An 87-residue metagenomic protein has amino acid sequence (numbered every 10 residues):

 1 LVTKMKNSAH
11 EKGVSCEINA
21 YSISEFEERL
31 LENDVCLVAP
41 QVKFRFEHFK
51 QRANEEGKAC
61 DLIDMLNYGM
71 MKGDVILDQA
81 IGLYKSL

Functional and structural regions predicted by a protein language model:
L1-I23: Conserved active-site segments centered on acidic
T3-E11, Q51, D78, G82: Short, well-ordered alpha-helices that flank and scaffold nucleotide-derived cofactor binding pockets
S22-E28, R45: Short acidic active-site motifs
L30-V35: Short acidic/histidine-rich motifs immediately flanking catalytic phosphotransfer sites in two-component signaling
L37-A39: Acidic beta-strand-to-loop metal/phosphate-binding motif
Q41-K43: Short glycine-rich anion-binding loops that position phosphate/pyrophosphate groups of nucleotides and phosphorylated
R45-M65: A short, gly/pro- and small-residue-rich
A59-L87: Ser/Thr/Gly-rich flexible loops in soluble cytosolic domains mediating phosphotransfer, phosphorylation
